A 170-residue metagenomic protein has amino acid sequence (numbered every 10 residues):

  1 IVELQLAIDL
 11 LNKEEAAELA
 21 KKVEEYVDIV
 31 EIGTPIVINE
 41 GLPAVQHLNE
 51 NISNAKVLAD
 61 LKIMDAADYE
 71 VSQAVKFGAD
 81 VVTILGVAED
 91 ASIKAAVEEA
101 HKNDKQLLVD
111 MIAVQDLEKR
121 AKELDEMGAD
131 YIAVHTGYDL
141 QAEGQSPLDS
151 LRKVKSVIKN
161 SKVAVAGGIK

Functional and structural regions predicted by a protein language model:
I1-D68, K76, L124: Conserved N-terminal beta1-alpha1 strand-loop-helix module at the mouth
L4, A66-Y69, Q73, F77-N160: Conserved anion-binding
D9-L10, A59-D68, M111-D116, K162-K170: Glycine-rich beta-to-alpha transition loops that act as phosphate-gripper elements at the mouths of alpha/beta enzyme
L11, I36, E40, A88-A91 (+2 more regions): Short beta->alpha linker loops
Y26, N160-S161: Exposed boundary/loop context
I36, T136, L140, K170: Short, flexible micro-motifs
